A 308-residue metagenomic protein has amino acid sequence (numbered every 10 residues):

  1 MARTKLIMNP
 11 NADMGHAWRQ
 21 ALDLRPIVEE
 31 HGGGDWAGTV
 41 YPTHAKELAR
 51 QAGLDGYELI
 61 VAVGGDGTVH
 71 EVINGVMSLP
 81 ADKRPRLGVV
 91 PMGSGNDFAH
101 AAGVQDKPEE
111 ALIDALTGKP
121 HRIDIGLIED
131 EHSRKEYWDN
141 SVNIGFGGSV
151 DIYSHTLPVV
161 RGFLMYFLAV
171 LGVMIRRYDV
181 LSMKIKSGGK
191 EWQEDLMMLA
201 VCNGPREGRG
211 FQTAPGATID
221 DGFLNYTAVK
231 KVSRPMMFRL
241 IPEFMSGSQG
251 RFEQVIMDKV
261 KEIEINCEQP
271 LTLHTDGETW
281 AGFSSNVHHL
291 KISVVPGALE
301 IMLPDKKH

Functional and structural regions predicted by a protein language model:
M1-V63, H308: ATP/NTP phosphate-donor binding region
W18-Q20, I73-V76, H100-A102, Q212-T213: Short amphipathic alpha-helical segments
P26-I27, H31, E71, G75-L79: Alpha-helical structural signal in soluble globular domains
T39, L54, M77-M197: Catalytic core of DAGKc-family lipid kinases
A45, G67-V72, I123: Short glycine/serine/threonine-rich phosphate/pyrophosphate-binding segments that cradle anionic phosphate groups
N143, G147, A200-T213, T279: Glycine-rich phosphate/pyrophosphate-binding beta-alpha loops
G147-V150, Q193-D195, R206-G210, R234-M237: Short acidic/glycine-rich loop or secondary-structure boundary segments that cap or lie
S187-G188, T213, T218, A228-H308: ATP/nucleoside-binding phosphotransfer catalytic cores, i.e., glycine-rich phosphate-binding loops
